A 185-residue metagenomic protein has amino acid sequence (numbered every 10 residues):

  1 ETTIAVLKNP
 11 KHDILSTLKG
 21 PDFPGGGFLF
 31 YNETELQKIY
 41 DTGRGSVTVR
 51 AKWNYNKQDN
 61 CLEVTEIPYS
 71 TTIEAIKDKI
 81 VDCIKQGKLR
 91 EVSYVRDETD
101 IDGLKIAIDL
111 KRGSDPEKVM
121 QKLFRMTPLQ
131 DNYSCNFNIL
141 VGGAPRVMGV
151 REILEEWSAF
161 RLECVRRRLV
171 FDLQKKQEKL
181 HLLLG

Functional and structural regions predicted by a protein language model:
E1-G185: C-terminal interaction appendages of subunits in large macromolecular complexes
